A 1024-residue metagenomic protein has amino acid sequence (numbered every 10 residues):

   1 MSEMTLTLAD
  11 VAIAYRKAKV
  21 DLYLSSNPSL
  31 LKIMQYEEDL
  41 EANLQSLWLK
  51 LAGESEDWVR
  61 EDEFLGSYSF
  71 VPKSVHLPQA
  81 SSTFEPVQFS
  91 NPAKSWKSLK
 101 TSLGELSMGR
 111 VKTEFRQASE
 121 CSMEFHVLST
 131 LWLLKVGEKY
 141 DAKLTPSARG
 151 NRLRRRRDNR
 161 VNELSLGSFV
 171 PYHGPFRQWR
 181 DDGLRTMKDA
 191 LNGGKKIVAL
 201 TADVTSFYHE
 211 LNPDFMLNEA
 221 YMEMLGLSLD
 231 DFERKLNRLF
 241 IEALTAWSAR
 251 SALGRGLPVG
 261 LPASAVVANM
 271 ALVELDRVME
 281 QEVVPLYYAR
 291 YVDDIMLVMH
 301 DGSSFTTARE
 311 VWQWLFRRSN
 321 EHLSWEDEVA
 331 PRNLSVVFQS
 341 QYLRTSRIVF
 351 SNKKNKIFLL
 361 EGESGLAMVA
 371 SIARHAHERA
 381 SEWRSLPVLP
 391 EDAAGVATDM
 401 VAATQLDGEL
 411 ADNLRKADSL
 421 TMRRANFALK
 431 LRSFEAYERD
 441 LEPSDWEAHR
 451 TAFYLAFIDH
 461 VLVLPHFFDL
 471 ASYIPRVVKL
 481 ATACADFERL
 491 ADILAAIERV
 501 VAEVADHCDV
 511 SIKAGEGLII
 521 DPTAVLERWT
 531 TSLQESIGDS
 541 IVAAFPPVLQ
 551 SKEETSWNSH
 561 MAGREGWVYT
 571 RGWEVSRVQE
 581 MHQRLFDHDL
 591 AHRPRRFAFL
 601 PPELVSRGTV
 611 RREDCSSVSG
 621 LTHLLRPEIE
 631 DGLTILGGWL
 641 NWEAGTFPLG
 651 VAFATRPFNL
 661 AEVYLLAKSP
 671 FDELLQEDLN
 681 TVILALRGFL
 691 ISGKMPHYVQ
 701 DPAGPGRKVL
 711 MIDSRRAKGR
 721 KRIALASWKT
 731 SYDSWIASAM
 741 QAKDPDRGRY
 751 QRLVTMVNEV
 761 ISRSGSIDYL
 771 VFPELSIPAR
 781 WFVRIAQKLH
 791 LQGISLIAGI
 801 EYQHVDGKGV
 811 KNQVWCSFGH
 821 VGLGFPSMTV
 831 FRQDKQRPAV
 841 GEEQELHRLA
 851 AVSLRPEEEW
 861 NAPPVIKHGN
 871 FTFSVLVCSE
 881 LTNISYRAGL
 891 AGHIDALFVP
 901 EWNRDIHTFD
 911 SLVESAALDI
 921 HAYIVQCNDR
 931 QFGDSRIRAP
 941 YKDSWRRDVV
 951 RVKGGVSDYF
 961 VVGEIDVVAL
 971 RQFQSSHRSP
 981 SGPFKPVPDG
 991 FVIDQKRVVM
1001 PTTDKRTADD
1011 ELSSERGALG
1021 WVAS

Functional and structural regions predicted by a protein language model:
M1-F232, V461-L462, D506-A514: Conserved two-metal-ion catalytic palm core of "right-hand" nucleic acid polymerases, unifying RNA-dependent RNA
S26-A42, G688-Y769, S776: N-terminal, active-site-proximal structural segment of metallo-dependent hydrolase catalytic domains
M187-V292, M296-E310, V349, I357 (+1 more regions): Conserved polymerase palm-domain catalytic core
G302-H460: C-terminal polymerase-core module
V525-G704: Charge-dense, extended regions
A562-L624, L636, D768-V771, P778-E801 (+3 more regions): CN hydrolase (nitrilase-like) catalytic-core segments centered on the catalytic cysteine and neighboring Lys/Glu
K694-R716, K808-G892, L912: Active-site catalytic loop in hydrolytic enzyme cores
R720-A742, R832-D834, F871-E880, F898-E901: Active-site-proximal beta-strand elements of phosphoester/diester hydrolases
